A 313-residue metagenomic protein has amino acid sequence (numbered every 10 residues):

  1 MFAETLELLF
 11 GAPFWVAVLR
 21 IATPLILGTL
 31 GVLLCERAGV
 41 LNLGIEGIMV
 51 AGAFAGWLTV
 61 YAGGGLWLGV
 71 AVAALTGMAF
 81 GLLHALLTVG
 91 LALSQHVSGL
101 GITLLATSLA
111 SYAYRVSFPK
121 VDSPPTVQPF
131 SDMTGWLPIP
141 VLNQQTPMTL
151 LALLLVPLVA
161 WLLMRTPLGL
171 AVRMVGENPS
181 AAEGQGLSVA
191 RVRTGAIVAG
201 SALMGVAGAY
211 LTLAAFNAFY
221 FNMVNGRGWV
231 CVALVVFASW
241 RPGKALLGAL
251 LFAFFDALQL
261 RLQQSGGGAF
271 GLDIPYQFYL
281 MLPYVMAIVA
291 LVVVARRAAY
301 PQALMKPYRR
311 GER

Functional and structural regions predicted by a protein language model:
M1-P13: Short, strongly hydrophobic alpha-helical membrane anchors
P13-A62, L66-V70, L75, A79-H96 (+2 more regions): Single transmembrane alpha-helix segments in multi-pass membrane proteins
G28-T29, A53-W57, T107-S111, T149-W161 (+4 more regions): Hydrophobic core segments of alpha-helical transmembrane domains in multi-pass membrane transport and ion-translocation
C35-L41, F80-L137, Q145, R165-P167 (+2 more regions): Short loop segments and helix-boundary regions at transmembrane helix junctions of multi-pass inner-membrane proteins
T107-R165, G266-Y279, M305-R313: Transmembrane helix-bundle core of multi-pass membrane transporters and related energy-transducing complexes
L142-F219, P242-L247: Helix-loop-helix "hairpin" substructures at the membrane interface of multi-pass membrane proteins
E177, E183-G184, S188-R191, L262-R313: Cytosolic-side transmembrane-helix boundaries in multi-pass membrane proteins
A215-Y284: Transmembrane alpha-helical segments in multi-pass inner-membrane proteins
